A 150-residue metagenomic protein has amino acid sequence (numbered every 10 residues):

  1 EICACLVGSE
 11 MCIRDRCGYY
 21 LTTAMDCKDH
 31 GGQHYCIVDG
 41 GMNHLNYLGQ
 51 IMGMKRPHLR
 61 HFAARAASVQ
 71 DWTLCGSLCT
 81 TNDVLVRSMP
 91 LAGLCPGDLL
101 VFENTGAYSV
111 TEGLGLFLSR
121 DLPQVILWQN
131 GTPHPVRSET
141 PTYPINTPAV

Functional and structural regions predicted by a protein language model:
E1-G8, C12-I13: Single conserved hydrophobic/aromatic residue that forms the stacking wall/gate of nucleotide- or nucleobase-binding
C3-C5, D26-G32: Contiguous, function-dense segments enriched for cysteine-driven chemistry and partner/ligand-binding capacity
S9, C36-V38: Hydrophobic faces of well-ordered beta-strands that scaffold small-molecule active sites in alpha/beta enzyme cores
M11, D26, L114-L118: Short linear motifs in intrinsically disordered
D15-C27, R87-P90: Short glycine/threonine-rich loop-to-helix capping motif typified by GTGT followed within a few residues by an Asp-Pro
G31-H34, G41-V150: C-terminal accessory subdomain/extension
